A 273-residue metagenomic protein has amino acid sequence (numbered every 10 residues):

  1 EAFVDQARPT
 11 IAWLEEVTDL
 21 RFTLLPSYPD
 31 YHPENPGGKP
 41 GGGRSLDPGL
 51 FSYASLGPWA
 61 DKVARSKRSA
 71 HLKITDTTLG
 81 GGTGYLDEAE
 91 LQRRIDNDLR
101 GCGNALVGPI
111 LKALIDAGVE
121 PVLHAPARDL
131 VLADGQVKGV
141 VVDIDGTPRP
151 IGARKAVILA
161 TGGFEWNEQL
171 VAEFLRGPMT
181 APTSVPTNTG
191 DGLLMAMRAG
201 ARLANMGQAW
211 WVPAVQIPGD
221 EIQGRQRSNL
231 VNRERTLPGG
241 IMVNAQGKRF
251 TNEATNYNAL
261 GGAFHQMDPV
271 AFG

Functional and structural regions predicted by a protein language model:
E1-F22, K112, L194, R198-R202: Conserved FAD-binding subdomain of flavin-dependent enzymes
L24-P26, P33-N35, P40-R44, F51-G273: Residues forming the flavin
